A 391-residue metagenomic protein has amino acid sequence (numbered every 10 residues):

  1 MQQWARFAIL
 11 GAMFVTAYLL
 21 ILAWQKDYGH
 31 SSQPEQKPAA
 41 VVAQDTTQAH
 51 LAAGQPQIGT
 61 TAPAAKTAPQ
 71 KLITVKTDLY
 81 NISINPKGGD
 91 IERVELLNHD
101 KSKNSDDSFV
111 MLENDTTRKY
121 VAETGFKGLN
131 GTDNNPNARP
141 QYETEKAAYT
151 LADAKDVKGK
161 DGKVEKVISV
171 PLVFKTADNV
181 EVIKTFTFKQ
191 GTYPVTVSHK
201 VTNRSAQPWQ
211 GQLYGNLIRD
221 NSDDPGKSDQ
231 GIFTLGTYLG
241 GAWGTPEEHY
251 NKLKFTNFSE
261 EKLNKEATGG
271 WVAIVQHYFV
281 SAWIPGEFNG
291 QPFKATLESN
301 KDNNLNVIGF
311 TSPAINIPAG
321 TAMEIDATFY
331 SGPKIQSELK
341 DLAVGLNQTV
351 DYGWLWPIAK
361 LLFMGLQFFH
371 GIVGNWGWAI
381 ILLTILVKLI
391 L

Functional and structural regions predicted by a protein language model:
Q2-Y28: Hydrophobic alpha-helical transmembrane signal-anchor segments
W4, A39-V42, A64-A65, A154-D161: Aromatic/His-enriched, Gly/Pro-containing loop or helix-boundary segments that lie immediately adjacent to catalytic
L10, A23-T116: Juxtamembrane extramembrane loops of integral membrane proteins
L10-M13, T192, I274, I358 (+1 more regions): Active-site-proximal structural scaffolding
F14-L22, H199, K360-F363, Q367 (+1 more regions): A broad, structural surface signal
L72-Q348: Soluble non-transmembrane domains of integral membrane proteins
D302-N304, N347-L362: Short, membrane-interfacial amphipathic segments enriched in basic
W354-L391: Core alpha-helical transmembrane segments of integral membrane proteins
